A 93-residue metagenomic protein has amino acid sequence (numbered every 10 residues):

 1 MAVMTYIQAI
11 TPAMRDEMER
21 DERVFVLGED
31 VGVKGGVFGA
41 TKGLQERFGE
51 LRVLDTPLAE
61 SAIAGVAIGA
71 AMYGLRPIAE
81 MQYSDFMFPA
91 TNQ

Functional and structural regions predicted by a protein language model:
M1-Q93: Thiamine diphosphate
